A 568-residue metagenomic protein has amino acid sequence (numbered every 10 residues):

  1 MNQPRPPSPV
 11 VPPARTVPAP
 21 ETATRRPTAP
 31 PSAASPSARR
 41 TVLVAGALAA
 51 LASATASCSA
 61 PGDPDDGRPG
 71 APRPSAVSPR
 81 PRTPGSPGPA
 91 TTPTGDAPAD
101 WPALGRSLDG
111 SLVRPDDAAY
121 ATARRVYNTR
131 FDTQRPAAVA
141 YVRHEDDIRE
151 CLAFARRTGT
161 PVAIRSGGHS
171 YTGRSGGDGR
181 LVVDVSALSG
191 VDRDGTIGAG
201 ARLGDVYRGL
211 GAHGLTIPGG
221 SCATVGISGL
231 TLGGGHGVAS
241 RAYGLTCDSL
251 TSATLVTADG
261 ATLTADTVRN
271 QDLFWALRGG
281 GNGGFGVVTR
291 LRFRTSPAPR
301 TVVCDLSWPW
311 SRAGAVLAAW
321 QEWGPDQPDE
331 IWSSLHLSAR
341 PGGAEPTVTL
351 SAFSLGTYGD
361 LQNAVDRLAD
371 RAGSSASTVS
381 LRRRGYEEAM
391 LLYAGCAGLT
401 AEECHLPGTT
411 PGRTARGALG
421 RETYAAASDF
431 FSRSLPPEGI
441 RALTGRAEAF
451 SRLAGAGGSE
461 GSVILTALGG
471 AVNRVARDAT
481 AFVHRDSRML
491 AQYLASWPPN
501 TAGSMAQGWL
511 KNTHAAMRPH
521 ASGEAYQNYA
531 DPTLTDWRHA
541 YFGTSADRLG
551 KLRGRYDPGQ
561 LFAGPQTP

Functional and structural regions predicted by a protein language model:
M1-A33: N-terminal secretory signal peptides that target proteins for export/translocation
N2-V10, A38-A54, S59-P568: Soluble FAD-dependent oxygen oxidases
